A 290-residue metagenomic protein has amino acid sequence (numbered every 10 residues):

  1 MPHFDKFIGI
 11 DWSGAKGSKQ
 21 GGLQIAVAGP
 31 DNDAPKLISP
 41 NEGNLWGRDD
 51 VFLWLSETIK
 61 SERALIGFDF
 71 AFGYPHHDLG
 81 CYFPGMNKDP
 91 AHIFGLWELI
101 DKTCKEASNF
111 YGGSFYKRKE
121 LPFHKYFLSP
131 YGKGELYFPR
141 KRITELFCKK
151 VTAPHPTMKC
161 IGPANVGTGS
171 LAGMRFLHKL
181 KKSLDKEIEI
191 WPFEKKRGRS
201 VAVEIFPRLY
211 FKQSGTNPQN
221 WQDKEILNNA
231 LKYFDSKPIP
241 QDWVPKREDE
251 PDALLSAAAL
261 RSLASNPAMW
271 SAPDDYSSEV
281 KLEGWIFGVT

Functional and structural regions predicted by a protein language model:
P2-I8, W12-T290: RNase H-like (RuvC/DEDD) metal-dependent nuclease/polynucleotide-processing core
